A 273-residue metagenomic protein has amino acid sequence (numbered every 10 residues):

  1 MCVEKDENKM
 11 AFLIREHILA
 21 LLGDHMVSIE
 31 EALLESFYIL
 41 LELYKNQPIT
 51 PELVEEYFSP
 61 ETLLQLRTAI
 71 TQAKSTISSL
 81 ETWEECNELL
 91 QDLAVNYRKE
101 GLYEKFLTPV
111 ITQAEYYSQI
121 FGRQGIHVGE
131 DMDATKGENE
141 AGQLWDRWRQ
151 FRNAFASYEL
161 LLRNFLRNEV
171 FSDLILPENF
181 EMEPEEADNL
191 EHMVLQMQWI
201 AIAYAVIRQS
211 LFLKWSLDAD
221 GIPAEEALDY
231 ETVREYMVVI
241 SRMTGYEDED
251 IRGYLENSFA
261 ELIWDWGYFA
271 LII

Functional and structural regions predicted by a protein language model:
M1-C2: Short Cys/His-based metal-binding microdomains
D6-A11, R15-E16: Mixed-charge (acidic/basic) macromolecular-recognition segments
I14, I18-I273: Hydrophobic, aromatic-lined core segments that form the binding pocket/scaffold for planar heteroaromatic ligands
